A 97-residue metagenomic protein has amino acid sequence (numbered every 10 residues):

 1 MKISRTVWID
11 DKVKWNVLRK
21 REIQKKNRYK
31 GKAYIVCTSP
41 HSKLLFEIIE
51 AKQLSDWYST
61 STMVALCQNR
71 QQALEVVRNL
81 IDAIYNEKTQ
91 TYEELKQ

Functional and structural regions predicted by a protein language model:
M1-K26: Negatively charged, low-complexity tracts enriched in Asp/Glu with abundant Ser/Thr
M1-V7, Q53-W57, Q97: Short, charged N-terminal helix-start/capping segments
K12, S39-H41, R70: Generic structural motif
N16, L45-F46, E75: Short, solvent-exposed polar/charged micro-motifs at secondary-structure junctions
K20, A51-Q53, A83, Q90: General N-terminal targeting signals
Y29-T62: Short aromatic-glycine-(Arg/Gly/Cys) micro-motifs in beta-strand/loop hairpins
W57-M63, Q68-A83: A short, charged, amphipathic alpha-helix used as a generic interaction element across diverse proteins
Y85-Q97: Charge-dense polyanion-binding interfaces
